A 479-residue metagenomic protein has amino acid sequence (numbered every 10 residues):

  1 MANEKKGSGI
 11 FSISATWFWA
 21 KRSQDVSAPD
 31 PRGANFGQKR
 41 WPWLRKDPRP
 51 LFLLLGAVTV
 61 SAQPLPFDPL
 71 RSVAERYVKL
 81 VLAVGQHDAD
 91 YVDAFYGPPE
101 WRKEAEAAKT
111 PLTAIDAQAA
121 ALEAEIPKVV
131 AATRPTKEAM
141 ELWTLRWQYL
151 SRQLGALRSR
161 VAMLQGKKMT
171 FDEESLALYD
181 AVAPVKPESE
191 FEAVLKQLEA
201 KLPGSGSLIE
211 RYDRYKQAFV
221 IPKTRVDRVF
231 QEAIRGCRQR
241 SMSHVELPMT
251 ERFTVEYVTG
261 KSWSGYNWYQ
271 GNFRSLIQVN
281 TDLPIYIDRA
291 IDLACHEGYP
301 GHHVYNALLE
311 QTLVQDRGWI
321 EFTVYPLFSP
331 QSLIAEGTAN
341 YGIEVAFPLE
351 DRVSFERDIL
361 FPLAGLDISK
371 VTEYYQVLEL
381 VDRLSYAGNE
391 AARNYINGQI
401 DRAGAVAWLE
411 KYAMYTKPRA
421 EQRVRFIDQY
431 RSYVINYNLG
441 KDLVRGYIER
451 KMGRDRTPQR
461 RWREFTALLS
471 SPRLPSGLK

Functional and structural regions predicted by a protein language model:
K6-F11, D30-P31, P42-F52: N-terminal amphipathic/hydrophobic targeting modules at extreme N-termini, encompassing cleavable Sec/SRP-type signal
W17-W19, W41-W43: Tryptophan (W) side chains
L53-A62: Hydrophobic h-region of N-terminal signal peptides that target proteins for export in Gram-negative bacteria
Q63-K479: N-terminal maturation segment of proteins
